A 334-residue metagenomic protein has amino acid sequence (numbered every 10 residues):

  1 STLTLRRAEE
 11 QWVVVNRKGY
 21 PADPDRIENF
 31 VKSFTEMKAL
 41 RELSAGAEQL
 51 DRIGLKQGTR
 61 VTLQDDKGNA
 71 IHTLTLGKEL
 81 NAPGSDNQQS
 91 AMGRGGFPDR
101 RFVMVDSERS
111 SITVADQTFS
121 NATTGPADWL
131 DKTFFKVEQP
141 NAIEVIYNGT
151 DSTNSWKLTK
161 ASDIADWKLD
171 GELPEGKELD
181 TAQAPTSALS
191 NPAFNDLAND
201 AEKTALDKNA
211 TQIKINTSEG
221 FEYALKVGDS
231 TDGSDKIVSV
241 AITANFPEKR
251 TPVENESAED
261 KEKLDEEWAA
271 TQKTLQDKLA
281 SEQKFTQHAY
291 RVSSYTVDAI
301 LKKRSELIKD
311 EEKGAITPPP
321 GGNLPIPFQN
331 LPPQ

Functional and structural regions predicted by a protein language model:
S1-Q334: Long, low-complexity, repeat-rich, intrinsically disordered, solvent-exposed domains used in surface/appendage assembly
